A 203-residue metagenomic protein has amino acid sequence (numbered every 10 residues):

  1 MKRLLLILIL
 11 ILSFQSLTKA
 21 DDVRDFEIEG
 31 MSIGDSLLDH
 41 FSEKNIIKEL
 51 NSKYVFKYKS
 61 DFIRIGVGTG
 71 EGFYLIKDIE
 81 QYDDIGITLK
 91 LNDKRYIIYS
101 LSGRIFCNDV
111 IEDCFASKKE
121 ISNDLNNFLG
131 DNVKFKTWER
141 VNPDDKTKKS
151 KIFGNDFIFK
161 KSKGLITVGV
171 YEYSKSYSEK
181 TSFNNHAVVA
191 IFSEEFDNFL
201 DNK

Functional and structural regions predicted by a protein language model:
L4-S16: Sec-dependent N-terminal signal peptides
L10, L91-D93, T147: Generic marker of residues within folded, mature protein domains
A20-T69, S100-K203: Non-cytosolic coordination micro-motifs
G70-I97: Compositionally biased P/S/T/G-rich terminal and signal peptide-adjacent segments that lie outside catalytic cores
